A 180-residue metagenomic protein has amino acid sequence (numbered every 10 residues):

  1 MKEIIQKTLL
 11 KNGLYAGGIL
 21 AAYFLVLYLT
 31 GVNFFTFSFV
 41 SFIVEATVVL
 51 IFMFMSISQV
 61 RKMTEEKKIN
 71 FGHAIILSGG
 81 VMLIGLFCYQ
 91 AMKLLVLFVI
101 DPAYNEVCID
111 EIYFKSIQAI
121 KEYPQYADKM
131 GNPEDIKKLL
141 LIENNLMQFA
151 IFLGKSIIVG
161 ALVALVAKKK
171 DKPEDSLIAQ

Functional and structural regions predicted by a protein language model:
M1-I4, K169-Q180: Short, charged juxtamembrane terminal tails flanking transmembrane helices
M1-R61: Transmembrane alpha-helical insertion/packing segments
L10-V26, T47-V48, I75-A91, A150-V166: Hydrophobic, lipid-facing residues on alpha-helical transmembrane segments of integral membrane proteins
G31-V32, L97-D101, A167-D171: Short helix-capping/hinge motifs at transmembrane helix termini and TM-loop junctions
I57-H73, F98: Membrane-helix interface/capping segments
A91-Y123: Functional transmembrane-helix hotspots
A119-E134: Low-complexity, acidic polar-rich segments
P133-G154: Individual transmembrane alpha-helix segments
